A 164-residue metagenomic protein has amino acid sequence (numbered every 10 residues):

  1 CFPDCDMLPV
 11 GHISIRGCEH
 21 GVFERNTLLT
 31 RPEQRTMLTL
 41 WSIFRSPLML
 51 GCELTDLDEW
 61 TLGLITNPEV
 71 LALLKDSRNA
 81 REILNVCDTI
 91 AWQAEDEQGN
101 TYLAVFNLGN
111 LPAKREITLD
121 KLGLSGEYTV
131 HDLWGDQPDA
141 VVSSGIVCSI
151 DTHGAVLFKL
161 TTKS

Functional and structural regions predicted by a protein language model:
C1-E53: Glycan-recognition surfaces
R16-G17, L50-G51, L57-W60, N110-A113 (+1 more regions): Flexible loop/turn segments at secondary-structure boundaries
T27-T30, T89-Q93, G145-I146: Generic recognition of flexible, low-complexity loop/linker segments
T36-L84: Catalytic cores of secreted or luminal carbohydrate-active enzymes
W41-F44, M49-G51, N85-L124: Carbohydrate-binding surface patches
L103, V130, H153: Hydrophobic, well-ordered secondary-structure elements that form the walls of internal hydrophobic environments
D120-D136: Solvent-exposed beta-hairpin/edge-strand motifs
V141-S164: C-terminal beta-strand-rich structural cap/linker in extracellular carbohydrate-active enzymes
